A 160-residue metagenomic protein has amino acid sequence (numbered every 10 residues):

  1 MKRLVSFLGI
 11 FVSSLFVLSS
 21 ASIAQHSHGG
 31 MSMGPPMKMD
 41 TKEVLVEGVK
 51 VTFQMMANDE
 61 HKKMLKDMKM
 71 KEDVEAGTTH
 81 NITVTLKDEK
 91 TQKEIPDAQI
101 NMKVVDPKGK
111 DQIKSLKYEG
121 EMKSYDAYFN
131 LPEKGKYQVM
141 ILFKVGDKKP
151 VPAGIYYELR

Functional and structural regions predicted by a protein language model:
M1-L4: Positively charged n-region of N-terminal signal peptides that target proteins for export
G9-S19: Bacterial N-terminal signal peptides
S20-A24: Sec/Tat signal peptide C-region and signal peptidase I cleavage site
S27-N81: Beta-strand-rich domain onsets/edges
T78-K90: Beta-strand-rich structural segments
T85, L116-L142: Short, solvent-exposed, Trp/other aromatic-anchored flexible loops in extracytoplasmic proteins
T91-M102, P107-Q112: Short flexible loop/turn segments that cap and initiate beta-strands
P150-E158: Edge beta-strands of extracellular beta-sandwich domains
